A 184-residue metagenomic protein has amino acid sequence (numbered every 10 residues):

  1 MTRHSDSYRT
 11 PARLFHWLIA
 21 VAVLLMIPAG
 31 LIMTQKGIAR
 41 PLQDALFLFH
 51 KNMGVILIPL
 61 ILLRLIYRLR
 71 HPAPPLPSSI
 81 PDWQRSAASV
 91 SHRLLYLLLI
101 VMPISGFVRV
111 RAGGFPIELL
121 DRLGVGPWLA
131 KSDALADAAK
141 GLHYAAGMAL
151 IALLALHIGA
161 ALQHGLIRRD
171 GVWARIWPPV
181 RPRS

Functional and structural regions predicted by a protein language model:
M1-S184: Membrane-embedded alpha-helical bundles that constitute the cytochrome b-like, heme-associated redox core of multi-pass
